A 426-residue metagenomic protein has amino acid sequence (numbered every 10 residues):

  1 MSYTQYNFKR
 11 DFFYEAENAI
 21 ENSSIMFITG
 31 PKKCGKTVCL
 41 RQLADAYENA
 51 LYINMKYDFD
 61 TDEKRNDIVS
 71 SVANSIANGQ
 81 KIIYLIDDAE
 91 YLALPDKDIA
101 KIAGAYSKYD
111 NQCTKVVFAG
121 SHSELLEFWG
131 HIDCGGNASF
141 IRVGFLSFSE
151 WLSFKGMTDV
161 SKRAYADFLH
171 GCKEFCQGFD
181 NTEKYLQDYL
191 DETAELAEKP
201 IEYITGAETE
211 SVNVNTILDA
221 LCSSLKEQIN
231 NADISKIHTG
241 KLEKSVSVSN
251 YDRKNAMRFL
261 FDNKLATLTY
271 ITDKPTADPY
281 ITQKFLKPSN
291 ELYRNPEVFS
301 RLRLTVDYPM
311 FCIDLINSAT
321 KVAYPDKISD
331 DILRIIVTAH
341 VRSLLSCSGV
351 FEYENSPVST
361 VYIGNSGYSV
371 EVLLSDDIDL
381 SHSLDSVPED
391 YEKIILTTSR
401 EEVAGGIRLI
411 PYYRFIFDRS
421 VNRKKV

Functional and structural regions predicted by a protein language model:
M1-E17: N-terminal pre-Walker A segment at the start of P-loop NTPase domains
N22-L40: Walker A/P-loop nucleotide-binding motif
L51-A77: Short glycine-rich substrate-engagement loop in P-loop NTPases that contacts/grips substrate
A77-D98: Conserved P-loop NTPase "ATPase switch" module shared by AAA+ and STAND
L85-I86, C113-H122, L396: Structural recognition of the conserved hydrophobic beta-strand(s) that form the central parallel beta-sheet of P-loop
E124-A138: Short regulatory helix/loop adjacent to the ATP-binding pocket of P-loop NTPases
S153-G206, V212: Amphipathic alpha-helical "lid/sensor" segments that cap RecA-like P-loop NTPase cores
D188-Y362: Accessory nucleic acid-recognition modules appended to NTPase machines
